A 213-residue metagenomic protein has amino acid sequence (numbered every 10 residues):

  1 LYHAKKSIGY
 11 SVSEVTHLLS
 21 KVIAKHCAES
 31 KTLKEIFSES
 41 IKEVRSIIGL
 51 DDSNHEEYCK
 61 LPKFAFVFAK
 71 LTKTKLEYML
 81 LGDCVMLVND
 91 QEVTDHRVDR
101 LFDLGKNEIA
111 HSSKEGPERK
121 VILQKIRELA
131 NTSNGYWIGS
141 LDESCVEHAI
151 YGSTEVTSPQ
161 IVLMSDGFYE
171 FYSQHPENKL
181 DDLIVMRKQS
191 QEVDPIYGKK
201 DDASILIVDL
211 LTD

Functional and structural regions predicted by a protein language model:
L1-D213: PP2C/PPM-type serine/threonine phosphatase catalytic domain
